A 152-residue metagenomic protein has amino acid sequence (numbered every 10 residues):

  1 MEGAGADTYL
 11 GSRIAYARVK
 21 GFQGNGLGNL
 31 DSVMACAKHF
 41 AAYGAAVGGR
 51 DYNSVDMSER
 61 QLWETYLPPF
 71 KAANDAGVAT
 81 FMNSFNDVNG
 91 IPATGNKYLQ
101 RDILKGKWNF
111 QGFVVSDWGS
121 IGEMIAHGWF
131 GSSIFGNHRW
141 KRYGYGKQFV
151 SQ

Functional and structural regions predicted by a protein language model:
M1-Q152: Glycoside hydrolase catalytic-domain context in secreted enzymes
